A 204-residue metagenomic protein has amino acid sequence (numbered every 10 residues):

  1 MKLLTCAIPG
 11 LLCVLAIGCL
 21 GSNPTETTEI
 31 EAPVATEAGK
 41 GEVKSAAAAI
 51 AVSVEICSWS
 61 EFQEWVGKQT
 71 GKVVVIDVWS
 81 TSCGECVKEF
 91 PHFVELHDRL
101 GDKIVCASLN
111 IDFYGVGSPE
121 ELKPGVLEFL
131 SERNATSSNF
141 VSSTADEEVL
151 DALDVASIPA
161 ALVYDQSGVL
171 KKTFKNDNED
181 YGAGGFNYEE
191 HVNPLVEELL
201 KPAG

Functional and structural regions predicted by a protein language model:
L15-G18: C-terminal motif of bacterial Sec signal peptides marking the signal peptidase cleavage site
L20-N23: Bacterial signal peptide processing site
E26-S60: N-terminal low-complexity, Pro/Thr/Ser-rich intrinsically disordered segments that act as propeptides or flexible
A51-V74, H97-R99: A short beta-strand-turn-helix
W65-V87, F93: Short active-site neighborhood of thiol/selenol oxidoreductases, capturing the structured segment around
V87-R133, S142-D151: Structural microenvironment flanking redox-active thiols in thiol-disulfide oxidoreductases
A135-S138, L153-L162: Structural micro-motif
V163-G204: Thiol-/selenol-based redox modules, centered on thioredoxin-like and closely related oxidoreductase domains
